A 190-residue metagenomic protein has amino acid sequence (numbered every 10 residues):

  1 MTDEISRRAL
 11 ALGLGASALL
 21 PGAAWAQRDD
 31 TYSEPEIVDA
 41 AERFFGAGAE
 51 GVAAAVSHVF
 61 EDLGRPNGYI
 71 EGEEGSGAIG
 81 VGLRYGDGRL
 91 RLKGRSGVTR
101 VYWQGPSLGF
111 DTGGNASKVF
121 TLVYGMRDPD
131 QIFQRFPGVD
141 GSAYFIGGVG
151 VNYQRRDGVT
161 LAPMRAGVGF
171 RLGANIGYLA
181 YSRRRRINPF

Functional and structural regions predicted by a protein language model:
M1-S17: N-terminal secretory signal peptides and thylakoid transit peptides that target proteins across membranes
L19-L20, R183: A generic secondary-structure boundary signal that marks alpha-helix termini
G22-A26: Sec/Tat signal peptide C-region and signal peptidase I cleavage site
Q27-F190: Small-residue-enriched, tightly packed secondary-structure blocks
